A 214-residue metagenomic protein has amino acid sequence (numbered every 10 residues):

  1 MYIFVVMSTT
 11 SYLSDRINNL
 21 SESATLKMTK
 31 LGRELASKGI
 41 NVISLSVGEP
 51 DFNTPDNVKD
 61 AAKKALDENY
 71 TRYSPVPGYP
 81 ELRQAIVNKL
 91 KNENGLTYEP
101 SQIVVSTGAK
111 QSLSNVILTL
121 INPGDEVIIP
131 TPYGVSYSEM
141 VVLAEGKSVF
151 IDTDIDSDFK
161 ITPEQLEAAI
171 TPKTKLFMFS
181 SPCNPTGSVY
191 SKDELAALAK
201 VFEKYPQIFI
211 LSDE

Functional and structural regions predicted by a protein language model:
Y2-I3: Short, positively charged and aromatic/hydrophobic N-terminal segments
S8-G108, N115: N-terminal small-domain helix-loop-helix segment of the aminotransferase-like
Y98-I103, P123-E126, K173: Short acidic capping loops at alpha-helix termini that bridge into adjacent secondary structure
T119-V141: Conserved PLP-anchoring active-site segment centered on the Schiff-base-forming lysine
T131, F150-D154: Short beta->alpha connector loops at strand-helix junctions that form conserved, small/polar/Pro-enriched
V142-V149: A short helix-loop-beta submotif of the ANL/AMP-binding
I155-E214: Active-site phosphate-binding strand-loop segment of PLP-dependent enzymes
